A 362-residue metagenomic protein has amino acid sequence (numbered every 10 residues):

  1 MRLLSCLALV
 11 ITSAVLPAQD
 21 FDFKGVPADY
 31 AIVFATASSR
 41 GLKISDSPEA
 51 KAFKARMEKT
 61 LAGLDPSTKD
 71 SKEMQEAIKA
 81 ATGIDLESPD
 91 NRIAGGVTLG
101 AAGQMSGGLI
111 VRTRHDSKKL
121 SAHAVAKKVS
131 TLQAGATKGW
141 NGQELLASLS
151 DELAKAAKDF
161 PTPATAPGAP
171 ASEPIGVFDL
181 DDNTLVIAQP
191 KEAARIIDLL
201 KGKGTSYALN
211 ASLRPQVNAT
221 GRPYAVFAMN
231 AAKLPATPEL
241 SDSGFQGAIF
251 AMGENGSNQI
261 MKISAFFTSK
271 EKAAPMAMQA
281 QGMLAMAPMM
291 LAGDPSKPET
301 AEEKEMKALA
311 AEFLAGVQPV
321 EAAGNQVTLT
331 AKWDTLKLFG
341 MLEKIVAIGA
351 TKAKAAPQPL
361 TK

Functional and structural regions predicted by a protein language model:
M1-L9: Sec-dependent signal peptide recognition, specifically the positively charged N-region followed immediately by
L9-P17: Hydrophobic h-region of N-terminal signal peptides that target proteins for export in Gram-negative bacteria
Q19-A166, A171, V217-L240, M278-L314 (+1 more regions): Structural boundary/hinge residues at secondary-structure and domain interfaces
Y30-F34, I93, G107-V111, Q246-F250 (+2 more regions): One face of beta-strands
A37-S39, R112-D116, D182-N183, P190-E192 (+2 more regions): Solvent-exposed coil/turn segments that connect beta secondary-structure elements in extracytoplasmic/periplasmic
R92-A101, I175-F178, L240-E254: Broad, structure-driven detector of short, well-ordered beta-strand segments within folded domains
P167-D242: A conserved glycine-rich beta-strand in the N-terminal activation segment of trypsin-fold
A219-P275: Surface-exposed interaction/gating patches
